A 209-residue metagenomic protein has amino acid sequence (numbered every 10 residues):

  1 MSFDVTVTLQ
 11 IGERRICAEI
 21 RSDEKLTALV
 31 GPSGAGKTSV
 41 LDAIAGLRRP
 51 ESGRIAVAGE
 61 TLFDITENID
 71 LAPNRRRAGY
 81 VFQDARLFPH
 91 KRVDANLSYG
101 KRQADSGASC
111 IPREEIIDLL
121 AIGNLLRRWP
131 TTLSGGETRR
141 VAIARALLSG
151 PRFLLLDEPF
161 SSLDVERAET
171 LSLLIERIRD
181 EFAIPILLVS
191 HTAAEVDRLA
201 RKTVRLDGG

Functional and structural regions predicted by a protein language model:
E60-I65, A108-L125, E176-R177: Conserved ABC ATPase "signature" region
L62-G79, Q103: ABC ATPase NBD coupling module
W129-L133, E137: Conserved ABC ATPase signature
L148-R152: A short, proline-enriched helix->beta-strand linker immediately N-terminal to the Walker B motif in ABC-type P-loop
L154-E158: Catalytic Walker B motif of ABC-type/P-loop ATPase nucleotide-binding domains
V165-R167: Helix N-cap at the start of a conserved alpha-helix in ABC-type nucleotide-binding domains
A183-V189: Conserved H-loop
